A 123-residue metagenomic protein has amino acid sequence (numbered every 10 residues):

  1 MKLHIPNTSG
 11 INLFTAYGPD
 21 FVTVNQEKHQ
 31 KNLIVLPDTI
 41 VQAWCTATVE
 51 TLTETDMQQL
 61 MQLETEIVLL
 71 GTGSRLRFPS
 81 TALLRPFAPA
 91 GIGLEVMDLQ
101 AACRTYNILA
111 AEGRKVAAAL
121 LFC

Functional and structural regions predicted by a protein language model:
M1-L52, L63, A111-C123: Non-catalytic interface/targeting segments
P19, L84, Y106: Short glycine-/small-residue-rich flexible loop motifs, especially phosphate/cofactor-binding loops
C45, P79-T81, Y106: Short glycine-/acidic-enriched loop or helix-start segments at secondary-structure transitions that form or flank
L52, R75-L76, Q100: Short beta->alpha connector loops
T53-Q59, T105-Y106: Short, charged beta->alpha transition segments
L60-V96: Mid-chain, well-packed structural core segment of small domains
G91-L121: C-terminal structural segments of small proteins and small subunits
